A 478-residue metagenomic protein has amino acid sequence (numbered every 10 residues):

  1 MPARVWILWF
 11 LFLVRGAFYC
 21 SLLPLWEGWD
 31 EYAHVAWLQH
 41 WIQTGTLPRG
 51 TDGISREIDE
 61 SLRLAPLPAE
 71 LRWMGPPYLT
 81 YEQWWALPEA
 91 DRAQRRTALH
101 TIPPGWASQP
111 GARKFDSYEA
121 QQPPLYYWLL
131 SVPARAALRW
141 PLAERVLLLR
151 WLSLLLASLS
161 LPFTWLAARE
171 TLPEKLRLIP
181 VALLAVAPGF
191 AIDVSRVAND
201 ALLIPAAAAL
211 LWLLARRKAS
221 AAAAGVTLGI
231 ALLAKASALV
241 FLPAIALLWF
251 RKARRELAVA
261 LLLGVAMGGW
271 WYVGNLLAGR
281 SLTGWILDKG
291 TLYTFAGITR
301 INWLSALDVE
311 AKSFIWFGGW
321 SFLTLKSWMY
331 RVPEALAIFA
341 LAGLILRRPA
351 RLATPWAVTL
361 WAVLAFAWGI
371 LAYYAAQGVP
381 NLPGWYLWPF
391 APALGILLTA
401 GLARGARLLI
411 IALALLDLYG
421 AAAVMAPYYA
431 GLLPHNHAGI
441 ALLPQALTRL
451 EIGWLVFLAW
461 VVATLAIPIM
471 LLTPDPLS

Functional and structural regions predicted by a protein language model:
A3-W6, W140-E144, T164-V186, P205 (+1 more regions): Transmembrane-helix signature of polytopic, membrane-embedded enzymes that assemble or transfer cell-envelope glycans
Q43-L149, K289, Y293-F295, L304-S305 (+2 more regions): Interfacial juxtamembrane loops and adjacent helix segments that form the catalytic/substrate-binding surfaces
L147-L172, A209: Transmembrane-helix motifs of polytopic, lipid-linked glycan transferases
F163-L166, L202-S220, T227-L228, A393-L397: Specific aromatic-rich, kink-prone transmembrane helix
R216, F241-V265, Y272, R348: Perimembrane helix-loop-helix junctions
S220-A236, F241-A244, A266: Membrane-interface alpha helices of multi-pass inner-membrane proteins
E256-L344, G420-V424: Membrane-lumen/periplasm interface segments of specific transmembrane helices in polyprenyl phosphate-linked
L325-V332, A406-L477: Transmembrane helical bundles and short interhelical boundary loops of multi-pass, membrane-embedded
